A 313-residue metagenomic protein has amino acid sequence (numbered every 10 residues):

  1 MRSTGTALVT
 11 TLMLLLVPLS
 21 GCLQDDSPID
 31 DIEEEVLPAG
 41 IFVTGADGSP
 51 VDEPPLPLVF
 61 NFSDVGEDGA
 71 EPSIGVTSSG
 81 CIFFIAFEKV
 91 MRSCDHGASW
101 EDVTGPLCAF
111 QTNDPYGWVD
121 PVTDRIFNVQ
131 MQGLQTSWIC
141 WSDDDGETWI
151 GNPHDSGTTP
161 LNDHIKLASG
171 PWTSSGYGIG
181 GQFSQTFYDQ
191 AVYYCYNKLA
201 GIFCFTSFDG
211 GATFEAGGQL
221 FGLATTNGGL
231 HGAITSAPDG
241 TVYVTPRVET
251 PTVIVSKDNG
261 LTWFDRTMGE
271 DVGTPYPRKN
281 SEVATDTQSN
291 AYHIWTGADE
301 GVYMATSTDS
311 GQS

Functional and structural regions predicted by a protein language model:
M1-T44: Secretory targeting signatures
I32-S313: C-terminal PAP-associated
